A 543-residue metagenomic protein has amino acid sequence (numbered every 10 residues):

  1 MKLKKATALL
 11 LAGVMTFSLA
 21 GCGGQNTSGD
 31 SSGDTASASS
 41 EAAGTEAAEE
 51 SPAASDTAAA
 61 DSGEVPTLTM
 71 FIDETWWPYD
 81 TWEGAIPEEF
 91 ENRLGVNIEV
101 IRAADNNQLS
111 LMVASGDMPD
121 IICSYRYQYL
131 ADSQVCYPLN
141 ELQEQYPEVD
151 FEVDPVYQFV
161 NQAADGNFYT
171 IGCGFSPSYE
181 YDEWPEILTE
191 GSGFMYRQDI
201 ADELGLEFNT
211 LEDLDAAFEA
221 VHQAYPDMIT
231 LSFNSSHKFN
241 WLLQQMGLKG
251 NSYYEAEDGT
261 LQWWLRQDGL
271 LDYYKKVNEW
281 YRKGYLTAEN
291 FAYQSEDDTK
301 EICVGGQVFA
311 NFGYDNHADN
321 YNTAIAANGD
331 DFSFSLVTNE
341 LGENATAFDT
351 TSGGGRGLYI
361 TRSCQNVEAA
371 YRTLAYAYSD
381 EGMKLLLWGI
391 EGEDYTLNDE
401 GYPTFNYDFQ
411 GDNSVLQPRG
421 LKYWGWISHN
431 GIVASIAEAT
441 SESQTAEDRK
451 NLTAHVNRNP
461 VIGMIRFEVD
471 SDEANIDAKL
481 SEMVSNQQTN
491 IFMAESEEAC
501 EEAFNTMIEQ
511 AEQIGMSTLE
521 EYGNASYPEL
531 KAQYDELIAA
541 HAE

Functional and structural regions predicted by a protein language model:
M1-A20: Sec-dependent bacterial lipoprotein signal peptides
L10, L19, G23-E543: Extracytoplasmic/secretory soluble proteins
